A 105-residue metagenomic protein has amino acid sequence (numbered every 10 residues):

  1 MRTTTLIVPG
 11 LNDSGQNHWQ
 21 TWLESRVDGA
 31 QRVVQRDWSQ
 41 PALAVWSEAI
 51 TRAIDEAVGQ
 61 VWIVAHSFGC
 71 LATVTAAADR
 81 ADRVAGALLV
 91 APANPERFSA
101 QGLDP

Functional and structural regions predicted by a protein language model:
R2-G59: Active-site catalytic motif of lipid deacylating hydrolases and related acyltransferases
L11, S67-F68, A93-N94: Short, flexible active-site-adjacent loop segments at beta-strand->alpha-helix junctions, enriched in small/polar
I63-V64, A87: Conserved alpha/beta-hydrolase fold motif
V64-T73: Gly/Ala-rich beta-loop-alpha elbow adjacent to hydrolase catalytic centers
T75-D79: Active-site signature of alpha/beta-hydrolase-fold catalytic machinery across serine- and Asp/Cys-nucleophile hydrolases
R80-R83, P105: Short, conserved loop/helix-junction motifs that constitute active-site signature segments in enzyme catalytic cores
D82-R97: A conserved short beta-strand
R97-P105: The feature captures the conserved acid-bearing segment of alpha/beta-hydrolase catalytic domains
